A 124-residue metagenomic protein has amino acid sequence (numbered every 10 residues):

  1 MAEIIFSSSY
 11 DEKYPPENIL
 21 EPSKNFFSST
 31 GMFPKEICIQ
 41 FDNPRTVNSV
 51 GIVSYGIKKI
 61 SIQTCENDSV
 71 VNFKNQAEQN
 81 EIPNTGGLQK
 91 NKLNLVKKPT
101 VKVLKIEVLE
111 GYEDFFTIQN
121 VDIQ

Functional and structural regions predicted by a protein language model:
M1-D42: Disordered, acidic Ser/Thr/Pro-rich linker "stalks" and the adjacent N-terminal cap of the next globular domain
M32, Y55, G86-L88: Short solvent-exposed loop/turn micro-motifs enriched in small/polar/acidic residues
E36-F41, V47-I52, N91-D114, I118-I123: Hydrophobic/aromatic beta-strand segments within beta-rich folds
R45, Y55-K58: Short proline/glycine-enriched turn/loop motifs at strand-loop junctions of beta-rich domains
I57-F73: Short, surface-exposed beta-strand/strand-loop-strand elements in extracellular ectodomains
D68, E78, D122: Aromatic/acidic cage segments in peptide-binding pockets
K74-N94: Extracellular carbohydrate recognition and processing domains and analogous Trp-centered ligand-binding platforms
